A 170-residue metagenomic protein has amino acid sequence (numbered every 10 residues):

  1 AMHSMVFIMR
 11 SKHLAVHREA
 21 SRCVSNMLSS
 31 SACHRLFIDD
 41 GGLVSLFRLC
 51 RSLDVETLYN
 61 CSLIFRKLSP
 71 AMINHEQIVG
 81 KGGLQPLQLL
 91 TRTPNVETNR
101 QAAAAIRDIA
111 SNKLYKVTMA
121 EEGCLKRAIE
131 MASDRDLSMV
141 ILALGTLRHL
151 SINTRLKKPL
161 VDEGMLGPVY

Functional and structural regions predicted by a protein language model:
A1-M2, I8-R10, R18, R35: Onset and early core of a folded interaction/catalytic domain in large eukaryotic regulators
S4-V6, S45-F47, P86-Q88, R127-I129 (+1 more regions): Buried hydrophobic core positions in alpha-solenoid tandem helical repeats
R10-S29, D39-D40, R51-P70, Q77-K81 (+4 more regions): Alpha-helical solenoid repeats of the armadillo/HEAT superfamily in eukaryotic scaffolding/adaptor proteins
C33-H34, H75, L89, K116 (+1 more regions): A structural feature that tracks compact, well-ordered secondary-structure segments with a strong bias toward
